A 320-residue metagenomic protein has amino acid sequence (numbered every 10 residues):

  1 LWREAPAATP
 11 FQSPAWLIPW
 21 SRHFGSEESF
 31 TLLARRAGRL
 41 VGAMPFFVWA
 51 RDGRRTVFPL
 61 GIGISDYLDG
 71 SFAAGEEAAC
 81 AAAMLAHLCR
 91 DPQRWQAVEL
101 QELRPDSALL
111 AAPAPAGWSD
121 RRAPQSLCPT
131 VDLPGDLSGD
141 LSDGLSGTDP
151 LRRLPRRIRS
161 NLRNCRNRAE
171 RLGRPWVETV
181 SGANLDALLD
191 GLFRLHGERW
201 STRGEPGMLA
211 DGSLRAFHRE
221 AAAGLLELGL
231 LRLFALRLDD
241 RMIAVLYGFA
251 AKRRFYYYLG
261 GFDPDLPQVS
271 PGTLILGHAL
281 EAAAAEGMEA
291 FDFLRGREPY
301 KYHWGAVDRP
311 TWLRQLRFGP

Functional and structural regions predicted by a protein language model:
L1-G61, Q93, E102-C128, D132 (+1 more regions): A conserved beta-strand-loop-helix scaffold within acyl/acetyltransferase catalytic domains
I62-Y67, P124-S126, G296, R309: Short, solvent-exposed loop/turn segments at the edges of secondary structure
E76-L88, Q268-L280: Conserved acetyl-CoA-binding loop-helix of GNAT-fold acetyltransferases
L88, P92, L225, A283: Hydrophobic pocket-lining residues that define ligand/cofactor binding sites across diverse proteins
Q93-L103, A283-L294: Conserved GNAT acetyl-CoA-binding A-motif
R121-V131, D308-G319: Conserved catalytic-core motifs of GNAT/GCN5-like acyltransferases
D240, G272, L276-A279, A283 (+2 more regions): Hydrophobic, well-ordered secondary-structure elements that form the walls of internal hydrophobic environments
A284-F318: Substrate-binding beta-hairpin/strand module that engages nucleic acids
